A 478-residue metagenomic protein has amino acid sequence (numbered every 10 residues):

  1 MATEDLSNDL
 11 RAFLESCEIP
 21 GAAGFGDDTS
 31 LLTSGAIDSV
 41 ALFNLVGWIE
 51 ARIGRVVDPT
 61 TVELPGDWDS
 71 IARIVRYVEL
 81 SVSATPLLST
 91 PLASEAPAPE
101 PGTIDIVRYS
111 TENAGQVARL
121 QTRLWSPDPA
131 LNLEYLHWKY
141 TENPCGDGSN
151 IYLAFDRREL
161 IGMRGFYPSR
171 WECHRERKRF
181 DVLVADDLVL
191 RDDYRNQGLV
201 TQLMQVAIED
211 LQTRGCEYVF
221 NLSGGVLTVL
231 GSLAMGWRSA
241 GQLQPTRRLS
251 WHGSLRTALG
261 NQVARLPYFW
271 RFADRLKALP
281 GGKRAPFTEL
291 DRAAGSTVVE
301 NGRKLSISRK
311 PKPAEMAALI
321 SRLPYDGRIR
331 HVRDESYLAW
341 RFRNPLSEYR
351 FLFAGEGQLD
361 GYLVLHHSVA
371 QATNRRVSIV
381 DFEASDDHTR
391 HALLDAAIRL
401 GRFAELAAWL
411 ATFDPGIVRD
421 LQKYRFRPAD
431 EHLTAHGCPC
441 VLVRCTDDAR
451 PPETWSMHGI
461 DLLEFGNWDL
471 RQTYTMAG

Functional and structural regions predicted by a protein language model:
A2-L92: Phosphopantetheine-dependent thiolation modules in NRPS/PKS and related acyl-activating systems
L6-D9, Q116, T389-A396: Short amphipathic alpha-helical coupling segments at ligand-binding clamshell hinges and other catalytic/signaling
L10, L14, A118-Q121, M204 (+2 more regions): Hydrophobic alpha-helical core bundles mediating ligand binding, dimerization, or RNAP-core interactions
S89-E112, L279-P311: Conserved N-terminal entry element of GNAT/NAT acetyltransferase domains
R108-V189, S308-A384: A conserved beta-strand-loop-helix scaffold within acyl/acetyltransferase catalytic domains
Y140, G165-P168, V182, T201 (+3 more regions): Extended non-membrane alpha-helical scaffolds
L190, N196-E209, N221, D387-R399: Conserved acetyl-CoA-binding loop-helix of GNAT-fold acetyltransferases
E217-K277, T288, R341-N344, Y362-D387 (+1 more regions): Active-site/acyl-donor-binding loops of N-acyltransferases
